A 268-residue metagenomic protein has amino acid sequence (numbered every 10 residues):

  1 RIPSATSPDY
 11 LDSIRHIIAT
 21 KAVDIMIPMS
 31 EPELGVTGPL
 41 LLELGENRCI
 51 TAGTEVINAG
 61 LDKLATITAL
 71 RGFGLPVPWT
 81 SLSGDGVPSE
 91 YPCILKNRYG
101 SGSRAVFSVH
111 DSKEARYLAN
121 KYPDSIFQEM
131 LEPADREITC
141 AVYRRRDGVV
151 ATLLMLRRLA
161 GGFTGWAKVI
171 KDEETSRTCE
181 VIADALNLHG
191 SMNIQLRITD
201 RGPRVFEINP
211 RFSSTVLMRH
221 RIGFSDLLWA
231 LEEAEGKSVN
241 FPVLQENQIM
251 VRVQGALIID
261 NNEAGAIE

Functional and structural regions predicted by a protein language model:
R1-I17: Glycine-rich, highly charged phosphate/nucleotide-binding loops
P3, K21-L61, P76-W79: A short, GP-enriched loop/loop-strand-helix hinge that lies immediately N-terminal to, or at the N-terminal rim
D9-D12, I57-L64, A105-V106, F163: Short, charged, surface-exposed secondary-structure boundary motifs
I17-V23, P88-S89: Glycine-rich phosphate-binding loop signature in dinucleotide/nucleotide-binding domains
K21, E173-E268: ATP-dependent carboxylate activation and anion-phosphoryl transfer catalytic cores that bind Mg-ATP to form
T66-R71, A230: Structural element of the ATP-grasp superfamily
L70, V77-T80, P88-A105, D124-D135 (+1 more regions): ATP-grasp fold ATP-binding core
S108-N187, R197-I198, G202-R204: Phosphate-binding site of ATP-dependent enzymes
